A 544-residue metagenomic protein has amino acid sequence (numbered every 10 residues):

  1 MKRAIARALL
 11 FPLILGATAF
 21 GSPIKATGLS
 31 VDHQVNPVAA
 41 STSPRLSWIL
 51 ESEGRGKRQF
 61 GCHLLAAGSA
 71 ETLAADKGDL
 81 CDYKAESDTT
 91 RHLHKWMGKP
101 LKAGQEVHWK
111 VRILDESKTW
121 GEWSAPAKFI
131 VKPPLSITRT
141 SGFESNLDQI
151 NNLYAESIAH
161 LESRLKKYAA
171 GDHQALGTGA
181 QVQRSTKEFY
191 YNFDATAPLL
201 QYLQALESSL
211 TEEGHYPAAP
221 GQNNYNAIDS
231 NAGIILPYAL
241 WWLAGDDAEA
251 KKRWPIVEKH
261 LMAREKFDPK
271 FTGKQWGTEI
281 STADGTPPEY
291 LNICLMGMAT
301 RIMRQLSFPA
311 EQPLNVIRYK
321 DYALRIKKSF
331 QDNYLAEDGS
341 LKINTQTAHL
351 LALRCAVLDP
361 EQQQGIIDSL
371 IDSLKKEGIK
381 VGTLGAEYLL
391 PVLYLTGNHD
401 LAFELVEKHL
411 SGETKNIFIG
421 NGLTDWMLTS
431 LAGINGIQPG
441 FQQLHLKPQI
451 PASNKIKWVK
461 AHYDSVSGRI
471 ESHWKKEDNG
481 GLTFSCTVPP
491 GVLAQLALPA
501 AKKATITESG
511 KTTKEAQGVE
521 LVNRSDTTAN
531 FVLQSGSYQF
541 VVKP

Functional and structural regions predicted by a protein language model:
A8-A17: Bacterial N-terminal signal peptides
S22-G54, K132: Pro/Thr/Ser/Gly-rich low-complexity, intrinsically disordered linker/stalk tracts
R58-E106, E116-E122: Recognizes extended acidic, P/S/T-rich segments that occur within or adjacent to Ig-like beta-sandwich modules
W96-G98, E213-A232, A263-Q331, L335-I379 (+1 more regions): The feature captures the catalytic groove of carbohydrate-active enzymes
I137-K266, T272-T278, G385, L389: Substrate-binding groove/exosite segments of carbohydrate-active enzymes
R184-A195, G233-E249, L295-Q312, L350-P360 (+3 more regions): Well-ordered alpha-helical scaffold segments within catalytic/enzyme domains
D321, R325, E404-P544: Non-catalytic C-terminal accessory modules of carbohydrate-active enzymes
